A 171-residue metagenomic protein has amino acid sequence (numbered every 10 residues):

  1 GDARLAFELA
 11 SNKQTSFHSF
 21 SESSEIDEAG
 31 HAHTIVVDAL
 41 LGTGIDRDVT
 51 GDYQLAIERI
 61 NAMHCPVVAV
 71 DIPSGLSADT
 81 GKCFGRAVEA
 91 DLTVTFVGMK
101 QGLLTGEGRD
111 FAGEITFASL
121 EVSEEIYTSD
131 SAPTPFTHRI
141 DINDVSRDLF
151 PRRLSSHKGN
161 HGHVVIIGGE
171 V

Functional and structural regions predicted by a protein language model:
G1-R4, H33, L103-V171: Small-residue (G/A/S/T)-rich helix-start motifs and N-terminal tracts that mark the onset
G1-V36, D46-G51, R109: A cross-family phosphate/adenosyl-ligand binding-site feature
T15-S23, T50, S74-A78, N143-F150: Short gly/ser/thr-rich secondary-structure transition/capping motifs
H33-I35, L40-P135: Internal gly/pro-rich beta-alpha loop/helix module that stabilizes soluble enzyme cofactors or their anionic handles
